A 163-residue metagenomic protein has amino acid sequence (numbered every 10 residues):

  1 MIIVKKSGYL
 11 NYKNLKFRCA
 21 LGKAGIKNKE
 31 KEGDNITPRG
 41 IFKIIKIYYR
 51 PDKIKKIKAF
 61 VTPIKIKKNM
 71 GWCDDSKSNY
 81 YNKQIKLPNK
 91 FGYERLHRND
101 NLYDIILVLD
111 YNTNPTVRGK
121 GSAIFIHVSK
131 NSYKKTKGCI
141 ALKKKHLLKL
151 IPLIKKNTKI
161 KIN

Functional and structural regions predicted by a protein language model:
M1-K137, K144-N163: Cell wall/extracellular polymer interaction/catalysis modules
